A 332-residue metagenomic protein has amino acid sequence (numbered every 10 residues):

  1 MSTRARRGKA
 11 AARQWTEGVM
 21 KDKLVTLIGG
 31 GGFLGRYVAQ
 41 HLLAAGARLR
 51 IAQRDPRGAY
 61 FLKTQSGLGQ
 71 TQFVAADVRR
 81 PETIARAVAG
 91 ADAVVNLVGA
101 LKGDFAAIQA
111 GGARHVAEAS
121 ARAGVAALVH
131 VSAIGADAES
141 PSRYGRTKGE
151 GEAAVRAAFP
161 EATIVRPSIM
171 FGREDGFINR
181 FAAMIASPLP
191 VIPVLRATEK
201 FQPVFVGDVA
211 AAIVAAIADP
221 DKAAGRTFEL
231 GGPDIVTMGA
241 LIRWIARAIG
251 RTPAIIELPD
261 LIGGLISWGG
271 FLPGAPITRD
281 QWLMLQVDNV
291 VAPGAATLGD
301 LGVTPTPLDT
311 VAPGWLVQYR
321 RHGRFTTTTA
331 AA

Functional and structural regions predicted by a protein language model:
W15-V19, A216-T278, V291-A332: Mid/C-terminal beta-alpha module of Rossmann-like enzyme folds, strongest in SDR-family dehydrogenases/epimerases
K23-A47: N-terminal Rossmann NAD(P)H-binding glycine-rich loop of SDR-like oxidoreductase domains
I28, A52, L97-V98, L128-I134 (+1 more regions): SDR active-site strand-loop-helix element
R36, A110, G149: Residues forming the Rossmann-fold NAD(P)(H) cofactor-binding site
A47-R57: Conserved glycine-rich Rossmann-like NAD(P)H-binding loop of the short-chain dehydrogenase/reductase
P56-H115, A119-R122, I134-A138: NAD(P)H-binding glycine-rich loop region in Rossmannoid oxidoreductase-like domains and their noncatalytic homologs
S132, E152-R180: Conserved beta-loop-beta element that borders a ligand/cofactor-binding pocket
A183-D208, A212-A216, P220-E229: A conserved pocket-lining segment of Rossmann-fold NAD(P)-dependent short-chain dehydrogenase/reductase
